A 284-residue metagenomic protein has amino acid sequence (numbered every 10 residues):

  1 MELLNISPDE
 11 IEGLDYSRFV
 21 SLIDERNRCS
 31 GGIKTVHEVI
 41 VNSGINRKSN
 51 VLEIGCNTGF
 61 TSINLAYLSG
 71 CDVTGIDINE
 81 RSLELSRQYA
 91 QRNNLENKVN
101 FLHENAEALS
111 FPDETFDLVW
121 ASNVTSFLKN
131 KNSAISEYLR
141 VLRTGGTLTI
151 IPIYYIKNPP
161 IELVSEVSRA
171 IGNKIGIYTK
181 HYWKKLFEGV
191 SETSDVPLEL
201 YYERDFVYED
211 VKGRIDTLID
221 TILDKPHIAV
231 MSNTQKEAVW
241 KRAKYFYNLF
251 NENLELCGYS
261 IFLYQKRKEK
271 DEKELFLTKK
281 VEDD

Functional and structural regions predicted by a protein language model:
C29-R47: Conserved alpha-helix/loop element of class I SAM-dependent methyltransferases that forms part of the SAM/SAH-binding
L52, F60-A108: Class I SAM-dependent methyltransferase SAM/SAH-binding core
E107-L118: A short acidic, Gly/Pro-enriched loop at the edge of an enzyme's catalytic core that lines a small-molecule cofactor
L118-N130: A short SAM/SAH-binding and catalytic strip from SAM-dependent methyltransferases
N132-T147: A short glycine-rich, Lys/Arg-flanked "PGG" loop and its adjoining helix->strand segment in the class I
I153-K174: Short, glycine-/aromatic-enriched active-site segment of Class I SAM-dependent methyltransferases
G176-S194: Short alpha-helix
Y202-D284: Conserved Class I S-adenosyl-L-methionine
